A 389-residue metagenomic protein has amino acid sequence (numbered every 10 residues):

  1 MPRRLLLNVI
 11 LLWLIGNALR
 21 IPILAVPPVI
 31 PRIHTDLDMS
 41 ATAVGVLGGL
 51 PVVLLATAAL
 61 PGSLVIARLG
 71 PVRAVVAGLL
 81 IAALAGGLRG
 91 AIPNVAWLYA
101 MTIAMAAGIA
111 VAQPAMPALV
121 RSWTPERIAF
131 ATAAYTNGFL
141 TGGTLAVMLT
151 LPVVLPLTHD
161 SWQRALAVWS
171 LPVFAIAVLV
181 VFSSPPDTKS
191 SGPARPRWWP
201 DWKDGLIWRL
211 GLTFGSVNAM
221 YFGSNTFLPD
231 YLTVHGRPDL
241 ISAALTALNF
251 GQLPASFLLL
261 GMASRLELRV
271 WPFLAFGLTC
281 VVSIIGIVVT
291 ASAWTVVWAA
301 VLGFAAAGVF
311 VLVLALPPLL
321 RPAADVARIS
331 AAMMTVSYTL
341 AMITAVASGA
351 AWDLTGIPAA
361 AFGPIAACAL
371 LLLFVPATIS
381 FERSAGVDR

Functional and structural regions predicted by a protein language model:
V26-P27, G205-S256: Extracytoplasmic gate region of multi-pass secondary transporters
T57-A96: Conserved MFS/SLC helix-loop-helix module at the cytosolic interface between two early adjacent transmembrane helices
A58-P71, A255-L268, W352: Helix-to-loop junctions at the C-terminal end of transmembrane segments in multipass secondary transporters
V95, E126-P185: Helix-loop-helix hairpin linking two adjacent transmembrane segments in secondary transporters
M101-G138: Cytoplasmic helix-loop-helix junction between adjacent transmembrane helices in 12-TM secondary transporters
V111-T124, G308-P322: Intracellular juxtamembrane helix-capping segments at the cytosolic ends of symmetry-related transmembrane helices
E267-V313: C-terminal transmembrane helical hairpin of 12-TM major facilitator-type secondary transporters
L319-I365: A late C-terminal transmembrane helix in Major Facilitator Superfamily
